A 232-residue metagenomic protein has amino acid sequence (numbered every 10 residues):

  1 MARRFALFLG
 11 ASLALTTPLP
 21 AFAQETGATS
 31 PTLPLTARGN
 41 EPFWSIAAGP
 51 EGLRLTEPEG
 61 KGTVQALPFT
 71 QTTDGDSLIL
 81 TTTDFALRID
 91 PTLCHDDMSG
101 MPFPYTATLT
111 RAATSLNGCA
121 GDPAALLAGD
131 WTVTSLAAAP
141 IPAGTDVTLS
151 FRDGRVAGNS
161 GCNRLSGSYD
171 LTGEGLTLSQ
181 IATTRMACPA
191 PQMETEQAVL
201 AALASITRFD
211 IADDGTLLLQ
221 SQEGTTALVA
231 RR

Functional and structural regions predicted by a protein language model:
M1-R4: Positively charged n-region of N-terminal signal peptides that target proteins for export
A6-T17: Bacterial N-terminal signal peptides
F8, G39, T82, P142-G144: A generic structural signal for short, non-catalytic loop/turn and secondary-structure boundary residues
T17-P18, D84: N-terminal compositionally biased, intrinsically disordered segments and leader/signal-like regions
A21-A28, A66-P68, T73-I79, D90-R232: Lipid interaction determinants
T32-R88, S166-S168, E174: Central antiparallel beta-sheet cores of small beta-barrel/beta-sandwich binding domains
